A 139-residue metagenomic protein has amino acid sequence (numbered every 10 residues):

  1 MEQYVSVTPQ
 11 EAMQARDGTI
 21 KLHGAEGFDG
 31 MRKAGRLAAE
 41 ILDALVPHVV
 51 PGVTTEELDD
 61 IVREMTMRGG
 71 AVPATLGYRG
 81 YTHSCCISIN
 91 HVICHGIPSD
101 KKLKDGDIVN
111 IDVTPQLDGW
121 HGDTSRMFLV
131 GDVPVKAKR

Functional and structural regions predicted by a protein language model:
M1-R139: Active-site neighborhoods and metal-handling regions in enzymes and metal-associated proteins
